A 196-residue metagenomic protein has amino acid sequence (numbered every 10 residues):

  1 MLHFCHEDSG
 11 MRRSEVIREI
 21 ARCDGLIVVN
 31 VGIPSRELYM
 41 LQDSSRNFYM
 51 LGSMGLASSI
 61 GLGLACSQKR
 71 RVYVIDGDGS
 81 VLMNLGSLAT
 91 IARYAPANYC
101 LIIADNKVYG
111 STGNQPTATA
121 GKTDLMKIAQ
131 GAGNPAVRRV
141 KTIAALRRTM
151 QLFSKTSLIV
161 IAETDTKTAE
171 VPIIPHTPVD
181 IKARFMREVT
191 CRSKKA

Functional and structural regions predicted by a protein language model:
L2-M54: Active-site diphosphate/adenylate-binding microenvironment
G10-R13, S44, S154-A196: Glycine/aspartate-rich loop-and-adjacent alpha/beta segment that forms the canonical ThDP
L26, R71-Y73, N98, T156-I161: Residue-level preference for the first positions of well-ordered beta-strands
I27-V31, Y49-M50, V74, R138-K141 (+1 more regions): General beta-strand structural signal in soluble alpha/beta enzymes
V31-S35, N106-V108, E163-T168: Glycine-rich beta-alpha junction loops
E37-D105: Thiamine diphosphate
R93-S111, L125-A132: A glycine-rich helix N-cap at a beta->alpha junction
P116-Q151: Conserved thiamine diphosphate
